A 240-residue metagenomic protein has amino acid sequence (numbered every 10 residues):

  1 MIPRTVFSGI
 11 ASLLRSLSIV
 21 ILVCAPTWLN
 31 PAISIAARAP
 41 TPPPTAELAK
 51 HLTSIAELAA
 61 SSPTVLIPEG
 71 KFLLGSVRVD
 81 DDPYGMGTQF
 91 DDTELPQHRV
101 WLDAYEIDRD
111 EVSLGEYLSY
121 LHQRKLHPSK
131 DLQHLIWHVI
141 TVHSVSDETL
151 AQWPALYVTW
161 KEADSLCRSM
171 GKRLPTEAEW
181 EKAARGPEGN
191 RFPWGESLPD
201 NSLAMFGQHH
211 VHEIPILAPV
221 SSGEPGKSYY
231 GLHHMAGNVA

Functional and structural regions predicted by a protein language model:
M1-S12: N-terminal secretory signal peptides that target proteins for export/translocation
S16-N30: Bacterial N-terminal signal peptides
W28-A39: Signal peptide processing junction and immediate N-terminal pro/mature segment of secreted/exported proteins
A37-L58: N-terminal pre-domain segments of enzymes
A60-L74: Mature N-terminal segment immediately following signal peptide/propeptide cleavage in secreted/periplasmic
L74-F90, H98-N201: Active-site microenvironments of metalloenzymes and redox enzymes
V158, H234-A240: C-terminal, surface-exposed recognition/capping segments
G207-A236: Short, well-ordered junction/capping motifs at the entry into regular secondary structure
